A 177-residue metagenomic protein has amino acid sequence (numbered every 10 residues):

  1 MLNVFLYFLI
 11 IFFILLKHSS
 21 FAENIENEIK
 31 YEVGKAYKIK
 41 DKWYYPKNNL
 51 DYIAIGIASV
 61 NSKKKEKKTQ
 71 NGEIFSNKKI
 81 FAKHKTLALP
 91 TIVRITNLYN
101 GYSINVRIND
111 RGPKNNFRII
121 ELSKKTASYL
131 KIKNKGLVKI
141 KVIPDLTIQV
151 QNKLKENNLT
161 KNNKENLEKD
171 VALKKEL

Functional and structural regions predicted by a protein language model:
M1-N24: Classical Sec-dependent N-terminal signal peptides that target proteins to the secretory pathway
H18-L177: Secreted/periplasmic proteins
